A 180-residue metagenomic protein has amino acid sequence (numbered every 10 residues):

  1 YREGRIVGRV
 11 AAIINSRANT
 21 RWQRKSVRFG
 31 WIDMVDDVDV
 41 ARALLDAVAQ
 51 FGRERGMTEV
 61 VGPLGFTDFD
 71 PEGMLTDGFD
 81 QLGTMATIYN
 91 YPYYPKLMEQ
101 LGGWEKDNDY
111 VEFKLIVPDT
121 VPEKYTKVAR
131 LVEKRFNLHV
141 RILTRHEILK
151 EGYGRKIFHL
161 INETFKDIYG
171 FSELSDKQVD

Functional and structural regions predicted by a protein language model:
Y1-R2: Core beta-strand residues in small-molecule sensory/regulatory alpha/beta domains
R5-N15: Conserved beta-strand in the GNAT
I13, A47, F51, L160-T164: Generic, well-ordered alpha-helical scaffold segments in large soluble proteins
S16, F66-D70, D119: Feature marks short, surface-exposed loop/turn motifs that line or immediately flank catalytic pockets and channel
R21-G103: Acyl-donor binding region in acyl/amide transferases
P63, Y110-K114, S175: Short, surface-exposed recognition loops or helix-turn segments adjacent to catalytic cores
I88-G170: Acyltransferase donor/substrate-recognition loop-hinge adjacent to the catalytic core
K166-D180: Conserved GNAT-fold acetyl-CoA-binding loop/helix
